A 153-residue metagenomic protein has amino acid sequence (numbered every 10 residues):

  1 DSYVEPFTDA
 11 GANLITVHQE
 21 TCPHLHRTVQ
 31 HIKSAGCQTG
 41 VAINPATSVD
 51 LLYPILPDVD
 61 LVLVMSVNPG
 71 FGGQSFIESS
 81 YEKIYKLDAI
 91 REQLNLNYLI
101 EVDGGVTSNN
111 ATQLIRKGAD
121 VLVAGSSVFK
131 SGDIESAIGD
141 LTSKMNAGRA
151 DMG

Functional and structural regions predicted by a protein language model:
S2-P6, A12-L99: Conserved anion-binding
F7, V62, L87, D103 (+3 more regions): Conserved, mostly hydrophobic/aromatic
A10-A12, G118-A119: As written
L14, T39, V121-L122, V128: A short hydrophobic/small-residue beta-strand
P23, R27, Q93, T107 (+2 more regions): Expand to "…catalyze enediolate/carbanion chemistry for C-C bond making/breaking, isomerization, decarboxylation
I32, I115, F129-G153: C-terminal helical cap(s) of enzyme catalytic domains, especially alpha/beta-barrels
N68-G70, G105-S108, V128-F129: Short Gly/Pro-enriched loop/turn and capping motifs at secondary-structure junctions
G105-K117: Acidic, divalent-metal-coordinating active-site segment for phosphoryl/phosphodiester hydrolysis, typified by short
